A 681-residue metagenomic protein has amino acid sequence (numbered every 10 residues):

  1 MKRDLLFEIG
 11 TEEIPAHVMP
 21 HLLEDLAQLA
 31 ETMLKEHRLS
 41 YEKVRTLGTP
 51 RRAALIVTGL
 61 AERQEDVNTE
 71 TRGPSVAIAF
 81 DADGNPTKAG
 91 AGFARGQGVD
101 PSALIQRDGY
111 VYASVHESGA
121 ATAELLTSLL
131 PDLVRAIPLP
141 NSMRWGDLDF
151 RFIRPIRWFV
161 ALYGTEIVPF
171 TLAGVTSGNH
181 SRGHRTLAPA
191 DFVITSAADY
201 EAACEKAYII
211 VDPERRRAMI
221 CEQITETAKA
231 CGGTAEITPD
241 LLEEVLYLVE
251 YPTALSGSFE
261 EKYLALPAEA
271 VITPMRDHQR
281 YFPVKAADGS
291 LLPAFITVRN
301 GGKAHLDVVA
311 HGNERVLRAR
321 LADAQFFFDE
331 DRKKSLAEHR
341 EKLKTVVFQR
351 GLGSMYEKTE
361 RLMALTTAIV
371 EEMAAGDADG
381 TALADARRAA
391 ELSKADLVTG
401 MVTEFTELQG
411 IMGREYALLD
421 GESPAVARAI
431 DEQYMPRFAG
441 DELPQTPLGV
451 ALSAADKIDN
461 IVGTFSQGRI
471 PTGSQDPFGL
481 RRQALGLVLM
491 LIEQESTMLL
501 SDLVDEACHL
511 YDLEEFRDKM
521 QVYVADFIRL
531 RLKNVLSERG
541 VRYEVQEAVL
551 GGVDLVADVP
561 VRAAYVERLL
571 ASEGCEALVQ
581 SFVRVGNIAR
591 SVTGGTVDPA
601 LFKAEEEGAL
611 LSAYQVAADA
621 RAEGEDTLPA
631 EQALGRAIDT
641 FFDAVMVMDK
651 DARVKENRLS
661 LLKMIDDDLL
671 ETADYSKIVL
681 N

Functional and structural regions predicted by a protein language model:
M1-N681: Amphipathic alpha-helical "coupling" segments that flank catalytic cores
